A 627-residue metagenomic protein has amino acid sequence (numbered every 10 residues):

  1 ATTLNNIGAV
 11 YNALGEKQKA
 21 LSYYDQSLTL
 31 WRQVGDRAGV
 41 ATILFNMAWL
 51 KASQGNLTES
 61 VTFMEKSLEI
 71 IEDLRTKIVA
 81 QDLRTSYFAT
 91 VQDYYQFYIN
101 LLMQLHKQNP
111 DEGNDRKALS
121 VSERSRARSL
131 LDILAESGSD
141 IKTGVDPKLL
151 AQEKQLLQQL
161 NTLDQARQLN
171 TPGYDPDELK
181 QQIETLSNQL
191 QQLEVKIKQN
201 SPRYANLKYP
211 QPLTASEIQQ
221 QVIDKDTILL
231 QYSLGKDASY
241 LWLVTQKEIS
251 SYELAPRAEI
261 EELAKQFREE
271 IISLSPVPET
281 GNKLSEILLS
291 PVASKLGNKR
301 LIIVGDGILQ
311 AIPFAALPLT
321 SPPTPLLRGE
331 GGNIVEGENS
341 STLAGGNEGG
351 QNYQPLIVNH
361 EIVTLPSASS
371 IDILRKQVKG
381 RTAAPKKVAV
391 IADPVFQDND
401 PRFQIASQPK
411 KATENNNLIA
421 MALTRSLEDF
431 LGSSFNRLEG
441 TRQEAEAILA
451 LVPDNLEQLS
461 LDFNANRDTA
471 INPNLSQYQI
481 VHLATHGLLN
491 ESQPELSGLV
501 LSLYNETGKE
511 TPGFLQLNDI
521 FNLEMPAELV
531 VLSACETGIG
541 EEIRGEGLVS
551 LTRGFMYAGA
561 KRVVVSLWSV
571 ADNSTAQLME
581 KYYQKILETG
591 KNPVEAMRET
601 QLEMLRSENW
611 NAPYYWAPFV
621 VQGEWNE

Functional and structural regions predicted by a protein language model:
A1-A13, A38-W49, S53, S86-F97: Conserved alpha-helical positions within TPR/SEL1-like repeat arrays
T3, A20, Y24-S27, I43 (+3 more regions): Tetratricopeptide repeat
T58-S321, G350-N359, A368-M421, R425-D429 (+1 more regions): Amphipathic alpha-helical protein-protein interaction segments
N206, Q211-A215, V277-K283, F430-L496 (+2 more regions): Functional beta-strand-loop-alpha-helix junction segments that form "active/interaction loops" within catalytic
S369, Q479-K581: Catalytic cores of nucleophile-dependent amide-cleaving enzymes
V378, K387, N573-E627: An often Trp-containing, charged/polar helix-loop segment at the C-terminal end of enzyme catalytic cores
